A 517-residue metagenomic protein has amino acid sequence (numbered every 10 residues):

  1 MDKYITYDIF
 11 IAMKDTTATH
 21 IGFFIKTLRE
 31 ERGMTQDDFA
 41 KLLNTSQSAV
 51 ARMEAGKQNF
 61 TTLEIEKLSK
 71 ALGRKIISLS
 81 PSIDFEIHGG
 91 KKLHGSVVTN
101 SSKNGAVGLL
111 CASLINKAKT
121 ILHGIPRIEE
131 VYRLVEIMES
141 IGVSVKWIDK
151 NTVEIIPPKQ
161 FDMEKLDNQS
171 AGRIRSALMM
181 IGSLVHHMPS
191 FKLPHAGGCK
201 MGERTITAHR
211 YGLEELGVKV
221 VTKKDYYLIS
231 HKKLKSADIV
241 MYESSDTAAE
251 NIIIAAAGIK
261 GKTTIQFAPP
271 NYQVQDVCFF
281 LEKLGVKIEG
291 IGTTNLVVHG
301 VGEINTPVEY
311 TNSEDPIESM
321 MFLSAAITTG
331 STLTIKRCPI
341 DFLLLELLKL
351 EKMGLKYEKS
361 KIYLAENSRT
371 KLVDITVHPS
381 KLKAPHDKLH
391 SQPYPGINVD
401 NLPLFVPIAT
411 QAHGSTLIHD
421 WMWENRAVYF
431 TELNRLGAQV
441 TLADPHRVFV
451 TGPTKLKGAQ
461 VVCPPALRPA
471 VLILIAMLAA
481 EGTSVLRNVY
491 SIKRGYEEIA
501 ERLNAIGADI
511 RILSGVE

Functional and structural regions predicted by a protein language model:
M1-T19, E31: N-terminal flexible/basic segments that precede or flank functional cores
I9, D37, S46-S48: Short, intrinsically disordered, low-complexity terminal segments
T17-A18, L28, M34, I475: Short alpha-helical segment immediately N-terminal to, or the first helix within, an HTH/HTH-like DNA-binding domain
G22, K26-T27, Q47-R52, Q58-E517: Short, structured segments at the rim of ligand-binding sites
F23-L42: Short basic helix-loop element that most often maps to the first helix and adjoining turn of HTH DNA-binding modules
